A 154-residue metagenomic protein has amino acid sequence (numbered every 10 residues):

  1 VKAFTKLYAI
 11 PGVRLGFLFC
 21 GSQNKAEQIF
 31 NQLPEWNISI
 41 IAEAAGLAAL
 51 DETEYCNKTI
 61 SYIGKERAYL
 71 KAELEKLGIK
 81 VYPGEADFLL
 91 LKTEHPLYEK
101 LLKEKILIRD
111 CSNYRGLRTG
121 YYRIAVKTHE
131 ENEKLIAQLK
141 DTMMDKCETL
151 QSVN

Functional and structural regions predicted by a protein language model:
V1-E75, I79-K80: PLP-dependent aminotransferase class I/II
K2, P83, D110: Short loop/edge segments at beta-strand edges and connector loops that shape dinucleotide/nucleotide cofactor-binding
F4-T5, F88, C111-S112: Short, solvent-exposed loop/turn elements at beta->coil junctions and helix N-caps that rim active or binding pockets
V13-R14, E85-D87, R118-Y122: Short amphipathic alpha-helical segments
C20, L91-T93, V126-T128: Short beta-strand-to-loop capping motifs
I63-G64, A68, A72-K105: Conserved PLP-binding catalytic core of the aspartate aminotransferase-like
K103, N113-N154: PLP-dependent enzyme catalytic core of the Aspartate aminotransferase-like
